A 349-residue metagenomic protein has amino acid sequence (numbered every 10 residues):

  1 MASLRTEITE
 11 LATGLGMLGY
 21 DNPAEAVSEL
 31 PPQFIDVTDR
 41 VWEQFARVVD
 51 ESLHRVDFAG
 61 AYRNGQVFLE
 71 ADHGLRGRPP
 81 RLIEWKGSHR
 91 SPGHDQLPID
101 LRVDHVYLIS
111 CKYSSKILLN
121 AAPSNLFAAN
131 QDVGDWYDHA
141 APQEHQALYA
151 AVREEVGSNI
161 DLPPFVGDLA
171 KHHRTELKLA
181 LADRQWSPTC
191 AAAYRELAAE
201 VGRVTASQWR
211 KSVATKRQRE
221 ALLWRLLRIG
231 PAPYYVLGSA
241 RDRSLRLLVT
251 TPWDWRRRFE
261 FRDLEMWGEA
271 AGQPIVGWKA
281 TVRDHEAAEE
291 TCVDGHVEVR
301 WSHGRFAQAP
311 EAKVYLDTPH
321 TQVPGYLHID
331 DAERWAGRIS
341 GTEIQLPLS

Functional and structural regions predicted by a protein language model:
M1-I99, V103-S349: Short, positively charged
